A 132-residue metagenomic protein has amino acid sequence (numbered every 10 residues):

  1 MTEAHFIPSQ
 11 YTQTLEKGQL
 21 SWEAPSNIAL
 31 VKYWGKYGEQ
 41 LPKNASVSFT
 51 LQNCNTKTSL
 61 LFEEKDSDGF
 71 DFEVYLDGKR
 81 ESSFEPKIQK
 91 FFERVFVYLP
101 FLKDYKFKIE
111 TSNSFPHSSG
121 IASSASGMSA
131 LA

Functional and structural regions predicted by a protein language model:
M1-S119: ATP-binding N-lobe of GHMP and related small-molecule kinases
I121-A132: DPxDG-like acidic metal-binding loop motif
